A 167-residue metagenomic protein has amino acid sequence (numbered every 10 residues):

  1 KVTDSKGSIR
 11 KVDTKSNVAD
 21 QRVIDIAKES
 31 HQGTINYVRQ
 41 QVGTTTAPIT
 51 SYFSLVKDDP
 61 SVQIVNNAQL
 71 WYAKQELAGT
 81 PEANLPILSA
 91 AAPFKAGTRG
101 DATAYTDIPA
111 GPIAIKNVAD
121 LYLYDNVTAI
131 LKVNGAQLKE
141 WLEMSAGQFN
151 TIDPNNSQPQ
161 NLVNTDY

Functional and structural regions predicted by a protein language model:
K1-Y167: Solvent-exposed loop/linker segments at secondary-structure transitions that flank or connect catalytic domains
